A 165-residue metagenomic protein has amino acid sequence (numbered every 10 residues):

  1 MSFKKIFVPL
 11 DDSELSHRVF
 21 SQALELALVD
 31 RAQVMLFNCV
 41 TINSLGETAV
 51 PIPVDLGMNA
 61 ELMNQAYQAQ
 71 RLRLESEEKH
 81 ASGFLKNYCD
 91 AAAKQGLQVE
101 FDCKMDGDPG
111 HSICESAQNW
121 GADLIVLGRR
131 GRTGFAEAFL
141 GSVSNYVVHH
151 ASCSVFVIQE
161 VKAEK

Functional and structural regions predicted by a protein language model:
M1, I42-N43, E75, K79-I125 (+1 more regions): Structural beta-alpha unit
S2, D12, L127-H149, E160 (+1 more regions): Glycine-rich, Arg-bearing micro-motifs that act as flexible, cationic patches
S2-Y67, A93-Q95, E100: Small/aliphatic-rich secondary-structure junction motif
E25-L28, Q118-N119, H149: Solvent-exposed polar/charged
P51-D55, Q118-W120, V143-S144: Short, hinge-like loop/turn segments at secondary-structure boundaries
M58-G83: A short acidic, glycine-rich active-site loop that binds or catalyzes chemistry on phosphate/adenosine moieties
